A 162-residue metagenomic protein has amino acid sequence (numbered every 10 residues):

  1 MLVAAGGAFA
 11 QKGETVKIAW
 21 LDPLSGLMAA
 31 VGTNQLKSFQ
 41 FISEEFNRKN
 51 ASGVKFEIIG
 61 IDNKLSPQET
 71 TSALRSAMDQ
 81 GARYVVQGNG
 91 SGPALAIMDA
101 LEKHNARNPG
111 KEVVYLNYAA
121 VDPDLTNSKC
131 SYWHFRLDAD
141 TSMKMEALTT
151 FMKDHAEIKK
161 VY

Functional and structural regions predicted by a protein language model:
M1-K17, D79: Short, low-complexity disordered leader/linker segments with a strong preference for bacterial N-terminal type II
K12-G13, L36-I58: Signal peptide-proximal N-terminal region of secreted/periplasmic/extracellular or secretory-lumen proteins
G13-T15, N34, A51-G53, D79 (+2 more regions): Extracytoplasmic
E14-K17, V54, W133, E157-K159: Envelope-exposed proteins and targeting segments
T15, A19-Q40, I61-P67, N89-G90: Extracytoplasmic "Venus flytrap"
K49-K64, C130-F135: Short beta-strand elements in bilobed, periplasmic/extracellular small-molecule ligand-binding domains
G60, K64-R83, K103, T150-D154: Short, well-structured alpha-helical segments in soluble
R83-Y162: Extracytoplasmic ligand/sensor domains, especially the bilobed periplasmic-binding protein
